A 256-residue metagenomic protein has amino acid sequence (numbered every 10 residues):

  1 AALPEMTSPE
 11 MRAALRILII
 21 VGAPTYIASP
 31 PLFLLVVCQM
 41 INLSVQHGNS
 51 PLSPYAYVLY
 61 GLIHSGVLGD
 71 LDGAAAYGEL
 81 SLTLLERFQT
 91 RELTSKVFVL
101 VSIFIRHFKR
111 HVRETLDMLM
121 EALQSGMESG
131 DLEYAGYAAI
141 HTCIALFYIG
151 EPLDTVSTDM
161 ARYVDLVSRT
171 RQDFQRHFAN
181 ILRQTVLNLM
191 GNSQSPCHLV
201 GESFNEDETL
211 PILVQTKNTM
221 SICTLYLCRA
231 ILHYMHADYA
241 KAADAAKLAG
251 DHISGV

Functional and structural regions predicted by a protein language model:
A1-A2, I41-V45, E79-Q89, M120-D131 (+4 more regions): Amphipathic alpha-helical segments of tetratricopeptide repeats
A1-L35, F147-C228, L232-A237, S254-V256: Amphipathic helix-loop-helix modules that constitute alpha-helical solenoid scaffolds
S8-R12, P31, P51, D72 (+5 more regions): Residue signature of alpha-solenoid helical repeat architecture, marking inter-repeat boundaries and helix-start
A14-V21, V37, Y57-Y60, F98-V101 (+6 more regions): TPR repeat positional signature
A23-I27, L43, I63-V67, F104-F108 (+4 more regions): Residue-level signature for tetratricopeptide repeat
P30-P31, S50, D70-L71, V112 (+3 more regions): TPR-repeat structural position
L34-S95, A179-Q194: Carboxylate/His-rich catalytic cores and anion/metal-binding grooves
